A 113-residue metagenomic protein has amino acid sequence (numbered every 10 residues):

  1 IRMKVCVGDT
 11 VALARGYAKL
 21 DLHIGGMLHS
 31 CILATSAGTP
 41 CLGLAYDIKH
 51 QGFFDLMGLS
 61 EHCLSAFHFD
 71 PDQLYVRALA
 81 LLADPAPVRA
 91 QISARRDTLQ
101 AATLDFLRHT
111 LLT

Functional and structural regions predicted by a protein language model:
I1-T113: Active-site anion-handling motifs in enzyme catalytic cores
